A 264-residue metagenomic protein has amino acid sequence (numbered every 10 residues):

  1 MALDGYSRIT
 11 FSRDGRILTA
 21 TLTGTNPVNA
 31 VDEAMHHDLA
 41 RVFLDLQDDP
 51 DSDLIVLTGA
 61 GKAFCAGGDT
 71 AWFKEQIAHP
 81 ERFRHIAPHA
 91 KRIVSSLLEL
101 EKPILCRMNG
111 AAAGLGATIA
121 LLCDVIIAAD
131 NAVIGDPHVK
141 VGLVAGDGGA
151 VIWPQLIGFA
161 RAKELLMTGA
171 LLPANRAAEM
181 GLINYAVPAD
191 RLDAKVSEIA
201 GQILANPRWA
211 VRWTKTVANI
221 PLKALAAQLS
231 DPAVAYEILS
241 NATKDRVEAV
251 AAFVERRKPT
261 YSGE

Functional and structural regions predicted by a protein language model:
M1-A60, S95, D193: Conserved CoA-thioester-binding segment of acyl-CoA-metabolizing enzymes
L3, P27, R41, G59-S96 (+3 more regions): Glycine- (often His-adjacent) and acidic-residue-rich active-site loop that binds/positions the CoA thioester
A20, G24, L39, L57 (+7 more regions): Terminal peptide-recognition signature
H36-A40, L44-Q47, T70-N109, V151 (+2 more regions): An acidic, glycine-rich surface segment that forms the CoA-thioester-binding/catalytic face of crotonase-fold enzymes
S95-V211, V234, I238, A242-T243 (+3 more regions): Crotonase-fold acyl-CoA enzyme core
A205, W209, L222-L229: Helical "substrate-binding/catalytic lid" subdomain of Rossmann-like NAD(P)-dependent dehydrogenases/reductases
I220-P221, R256-T260: A short structural micro-motif
